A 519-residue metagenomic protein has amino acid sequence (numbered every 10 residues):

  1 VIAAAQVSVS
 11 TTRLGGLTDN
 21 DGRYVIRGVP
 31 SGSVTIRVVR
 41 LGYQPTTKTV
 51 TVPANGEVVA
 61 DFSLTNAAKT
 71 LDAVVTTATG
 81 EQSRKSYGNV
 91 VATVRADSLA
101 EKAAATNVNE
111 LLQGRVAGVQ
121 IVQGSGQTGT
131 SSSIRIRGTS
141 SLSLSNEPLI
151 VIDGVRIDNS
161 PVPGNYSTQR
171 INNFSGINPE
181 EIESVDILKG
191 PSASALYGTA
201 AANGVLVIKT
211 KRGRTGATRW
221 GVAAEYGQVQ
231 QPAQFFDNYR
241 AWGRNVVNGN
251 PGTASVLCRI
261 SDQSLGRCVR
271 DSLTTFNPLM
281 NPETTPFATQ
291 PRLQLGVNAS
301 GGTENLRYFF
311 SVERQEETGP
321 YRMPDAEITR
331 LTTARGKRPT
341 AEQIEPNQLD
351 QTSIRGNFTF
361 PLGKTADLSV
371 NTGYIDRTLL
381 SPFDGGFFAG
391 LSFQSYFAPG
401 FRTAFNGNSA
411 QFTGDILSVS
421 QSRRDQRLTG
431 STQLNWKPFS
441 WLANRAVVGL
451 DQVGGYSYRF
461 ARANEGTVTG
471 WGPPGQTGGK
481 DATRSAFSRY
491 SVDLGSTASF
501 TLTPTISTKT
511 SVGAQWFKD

Functional and structural regions predicted by a protein language model:
V1-S10, R37-L41, D61-S63, L71-G80 (+6 more regions): N-terminal secretion/transport leader regions
V1-V74: Periplasm-facing N-terminal accessory domains of Gram-negative outer-membrane beta-barrel systems
V9-T11, R40, L64-N66, V75-G80 (+8 more regions): Flexible glycine-/small-residue-rich
R23, D61, S133-R135, V205-V207 (+4 more regions): Membrane-embedded beta-strand positions in outer-membrane beta-barrel channels/transporters
R27, V39-L41, P53, T65-A67 (+6 more regions): Surface-exposed loop and edge beta-strand positions of immunoglobulin-like domains
Q82-A100, A104-V108, R115, Q127-S132 (+8 more regions): N-terminal, post-signal-peptide soluble/periplasmic segments of Gram-negative outer-membrane pore/transport systems
W220-A224, F310, V370, T432 (+2 more regions): Membrane-embedded beta-strand positions of outer-membrane beta-barrel proteins
Q231-A233, F276, M280-P282, P286-G301 (+7 more regions): Flexible loop and strand-edge segments within Gram-negative outer membrane beta-barrel domains
